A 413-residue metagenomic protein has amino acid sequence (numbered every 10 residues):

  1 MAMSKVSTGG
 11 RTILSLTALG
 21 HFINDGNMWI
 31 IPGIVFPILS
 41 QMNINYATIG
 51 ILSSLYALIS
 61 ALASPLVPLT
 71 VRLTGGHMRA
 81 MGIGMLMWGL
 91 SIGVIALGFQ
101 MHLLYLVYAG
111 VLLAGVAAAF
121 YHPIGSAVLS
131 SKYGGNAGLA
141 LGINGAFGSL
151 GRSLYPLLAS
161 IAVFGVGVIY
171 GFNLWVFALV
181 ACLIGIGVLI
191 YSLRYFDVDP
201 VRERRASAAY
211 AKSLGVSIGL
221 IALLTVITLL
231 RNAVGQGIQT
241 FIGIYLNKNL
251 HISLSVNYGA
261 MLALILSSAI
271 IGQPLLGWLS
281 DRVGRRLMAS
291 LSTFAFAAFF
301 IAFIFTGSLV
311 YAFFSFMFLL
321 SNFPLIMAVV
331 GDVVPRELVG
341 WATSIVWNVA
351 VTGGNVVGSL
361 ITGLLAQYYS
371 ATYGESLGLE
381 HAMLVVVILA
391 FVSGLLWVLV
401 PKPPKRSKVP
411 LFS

Functional and structural regions predicted by a protein language model:
I31-P32, L220-I270, G358: Extracytoplasmic gate region of multi-pass secondary transporters
A63-G76, G272-G284, A366: Helix-to-loop junctions at the C-terminal end of transmembrane segments in multipass secondary transporters
L86-M101, F294-G307: C-terminal ends and interior cores of transmembrane alpha-helices in multi-pass membrane transporters/permeases
G110-G148: Cytoplasmic helix-loop-helix junction between adjacent transmembrane helices in 12-TM secondary transporters
G135, I143-Y195: Helix-loop-helix hairpin linking two adjacent transmembrane segments in secondary transporters
V163-V180, L364-A390: A membrane-interface helix-boundary motif in multi-pass transporters
R285-V329: C-terminal transmembrane helical hairpin of 12-TM major facilitator-type secondary transporters
R336-A371: A late C-terminal transmembrane helix in Major Facilitator Superfamily
